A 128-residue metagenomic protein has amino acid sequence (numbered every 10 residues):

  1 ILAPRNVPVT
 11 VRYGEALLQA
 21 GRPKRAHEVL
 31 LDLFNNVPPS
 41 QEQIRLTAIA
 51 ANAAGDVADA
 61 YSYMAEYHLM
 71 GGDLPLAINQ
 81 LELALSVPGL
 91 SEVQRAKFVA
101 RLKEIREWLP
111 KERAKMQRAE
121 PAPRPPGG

Functional and structural regions predicted by a protein language model:
I1, F34-N35, N52, Y67-M70 (+2 more regions): Conserved structural position within tetratricopeptide repeats
Y13, T47-A50, M64, L102: Structural register within alpha-helical repeat arrays
P23, A53-Y63, L90-V93, L102-G128: Alpha-helical linker/edge segments of TPR/alpha-solenoid repeat scaffolds and analogous pre-/post-domain helices
